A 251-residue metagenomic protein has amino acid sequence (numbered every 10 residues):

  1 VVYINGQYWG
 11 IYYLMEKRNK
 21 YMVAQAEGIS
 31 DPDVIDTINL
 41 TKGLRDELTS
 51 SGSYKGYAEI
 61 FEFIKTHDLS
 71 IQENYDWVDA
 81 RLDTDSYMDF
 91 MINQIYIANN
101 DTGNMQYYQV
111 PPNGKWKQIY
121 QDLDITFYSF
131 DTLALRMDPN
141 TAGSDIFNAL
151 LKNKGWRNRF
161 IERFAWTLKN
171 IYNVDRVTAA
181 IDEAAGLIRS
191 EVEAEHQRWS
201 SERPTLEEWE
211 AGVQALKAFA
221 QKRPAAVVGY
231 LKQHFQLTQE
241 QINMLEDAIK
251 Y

Functional and structural regions predicted by a protein language model:
Y3, Y8-Y12, T41-Y251: Middle-to-C-terminal accessory/interaction subdomains
W9-L48: Conserved structural core of kinase catalytic domains
